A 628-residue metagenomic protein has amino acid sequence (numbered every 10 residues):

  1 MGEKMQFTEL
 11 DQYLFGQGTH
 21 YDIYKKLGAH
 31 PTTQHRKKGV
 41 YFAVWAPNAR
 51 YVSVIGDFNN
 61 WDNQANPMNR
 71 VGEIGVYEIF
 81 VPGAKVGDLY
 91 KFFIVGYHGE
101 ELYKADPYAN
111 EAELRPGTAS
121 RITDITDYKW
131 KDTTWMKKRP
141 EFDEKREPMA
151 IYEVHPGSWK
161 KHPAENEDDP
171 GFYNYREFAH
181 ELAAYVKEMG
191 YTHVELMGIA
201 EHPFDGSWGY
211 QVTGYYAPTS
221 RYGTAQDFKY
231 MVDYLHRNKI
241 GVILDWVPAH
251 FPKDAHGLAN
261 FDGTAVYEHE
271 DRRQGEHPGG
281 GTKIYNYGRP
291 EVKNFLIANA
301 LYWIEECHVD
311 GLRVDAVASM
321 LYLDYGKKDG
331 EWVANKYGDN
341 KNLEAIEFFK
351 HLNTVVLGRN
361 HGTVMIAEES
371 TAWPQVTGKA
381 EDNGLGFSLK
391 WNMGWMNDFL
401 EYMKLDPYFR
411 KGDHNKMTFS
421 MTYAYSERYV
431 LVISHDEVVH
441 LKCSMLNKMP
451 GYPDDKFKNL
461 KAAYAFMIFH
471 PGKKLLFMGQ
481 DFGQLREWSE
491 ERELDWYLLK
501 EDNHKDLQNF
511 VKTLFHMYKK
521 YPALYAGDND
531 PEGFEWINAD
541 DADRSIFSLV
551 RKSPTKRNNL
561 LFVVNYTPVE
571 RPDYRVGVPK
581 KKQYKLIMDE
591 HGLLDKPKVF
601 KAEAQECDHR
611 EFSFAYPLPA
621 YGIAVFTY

Functional and structural regions predicted by a protein language model:
M1-P148, R176-V186, G190, K411 (+3 more regions): Carbohydrate-interacting/catalytic domains
A46-N48, G72, G83, H155-K160 (+8 more regions): Short, flexible loop/turn elements at secondary-structure junctions
N69, F204-G209, K253-N260, T377 (+2 more regions): Short glycine-biased active-site loop of nucleotidyltransferases that positions the nucleotide triphosphate and helps
E101-L102, K160-H162, H202-D205, H250-K253 (+6 more regions): Short catalytic/ligand-binding loop motif for oxyanion handling, primarily in non-cytosolic enzymes, centered on
E113, T133-R146, H155-K341, R610 (+1 more regions): Substrate-binding/active-site clefts of carbohydrate-active enzymes
N174-F178, D227, E291-L296, K341-F348 (+3 more regions): Soluble or luminal CAZymes and related metallo-dependent hydrolases
A217-R221, K336-L343, Y452-D454, L498-K505: A short acidic, glycine-rich active-site loop that binds or catalyzes chemistry on phosphate/adenosine moieties
H308-D310, K328-E490, K519-N529, G533-V576 (+1 more regions): Conserved alpha/beta catalytic core and glycan-binding cleft of carbohydrate-active enzymes
